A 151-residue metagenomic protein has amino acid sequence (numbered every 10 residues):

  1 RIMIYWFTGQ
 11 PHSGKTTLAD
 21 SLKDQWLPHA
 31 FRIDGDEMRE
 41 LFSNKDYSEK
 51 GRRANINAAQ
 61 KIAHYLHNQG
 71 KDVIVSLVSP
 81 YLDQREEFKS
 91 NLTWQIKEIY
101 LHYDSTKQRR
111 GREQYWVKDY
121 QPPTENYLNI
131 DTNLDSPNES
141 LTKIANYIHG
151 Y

Functional and structural regions predicted by a protein language model:
R1-I2: Short, Lys/Arg-enriched N-terminal segments with co-localized hydrophobic residues within the first ~10-30 amino acids
F7: Hydrophobic anchor at the beta1->P-loop junction of P-loop NTPases
Q10: P-loop (Walker A) phosphate-binding loop of NTP-binding proteins
S13: ATP-binding Walker
T16-N68: Conserved substrate/cofactor phosphate-moiety recognition/catalytic segment in nucleotide-dependent phosphotransferases
A30-R32, T93-Y100, Y127-N129: Conserved beta-strand scaffold positions in the cores of enzyme catalytic domains, especially in NTP/NDP-utilizing
L41, K45-E49, A63-V73, L77-Q121: ATP-dependent NMP and nucleoside kinases share a basic, alpha-helical "lid"
H102-Y151: Small-molecule kinase domains that catalyze NTP-dependent phosphoryl transfer to phosphate-bearing small molecules
